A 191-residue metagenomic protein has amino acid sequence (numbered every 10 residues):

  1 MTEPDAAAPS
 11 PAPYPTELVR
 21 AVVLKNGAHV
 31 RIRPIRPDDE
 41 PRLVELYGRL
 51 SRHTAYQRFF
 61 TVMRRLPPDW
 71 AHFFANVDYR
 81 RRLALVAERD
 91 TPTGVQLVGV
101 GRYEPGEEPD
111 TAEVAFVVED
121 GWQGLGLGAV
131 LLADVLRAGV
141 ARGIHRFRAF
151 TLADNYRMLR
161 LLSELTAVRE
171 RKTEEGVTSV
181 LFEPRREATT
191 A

Functional and structural regions predicted by a protein language model:
M1-A191: Long, contiguous binding/interaction regions
